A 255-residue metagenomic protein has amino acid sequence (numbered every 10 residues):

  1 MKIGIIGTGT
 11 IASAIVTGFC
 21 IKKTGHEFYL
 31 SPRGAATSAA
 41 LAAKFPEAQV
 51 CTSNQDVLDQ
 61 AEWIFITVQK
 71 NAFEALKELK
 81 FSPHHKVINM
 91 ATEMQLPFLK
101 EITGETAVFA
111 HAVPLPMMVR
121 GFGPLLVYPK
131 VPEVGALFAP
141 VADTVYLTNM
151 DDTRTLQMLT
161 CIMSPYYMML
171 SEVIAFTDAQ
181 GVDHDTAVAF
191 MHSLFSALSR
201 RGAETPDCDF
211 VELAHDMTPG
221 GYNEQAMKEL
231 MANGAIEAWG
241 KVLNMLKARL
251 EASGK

Functional and structural regions predicted by a protein language model:
M1-T52, D178-A179: NAD(P)+-binding Rossmann beta1-loop-alpha1 motif at the extreme N-terminus of oxidoreductases
I21-T24, E78-H84, E101-T106: Short, conserved loop/helix-junction motifs that constitute active-site signature segments in enzyme catalytic cores
K23, H192, S196-K255: NAD(P)-dependent Rossmann-like dehydrogenase/reductase catalytic/cofactor-binding core
F28, S38, V57, D183-F190 (+1 more regions): Small-residue helix-packing motif on alpha-helices
A35-L41, L96-F98, P132: Short, charged/polar "capping" segments at the starts of alpha-helices and the immediately preceding loops
A36, A48-S82, K86: Rossmann-like NAD(P)-binding element
H85-N89, L99-P116: Rossmann-fold dehydrogenase core element
F98-V108, F122-E204, R249-S253: Internal alpha-helical scaffold of NAD(P)-dependent oxidoreductase catalytic cores
